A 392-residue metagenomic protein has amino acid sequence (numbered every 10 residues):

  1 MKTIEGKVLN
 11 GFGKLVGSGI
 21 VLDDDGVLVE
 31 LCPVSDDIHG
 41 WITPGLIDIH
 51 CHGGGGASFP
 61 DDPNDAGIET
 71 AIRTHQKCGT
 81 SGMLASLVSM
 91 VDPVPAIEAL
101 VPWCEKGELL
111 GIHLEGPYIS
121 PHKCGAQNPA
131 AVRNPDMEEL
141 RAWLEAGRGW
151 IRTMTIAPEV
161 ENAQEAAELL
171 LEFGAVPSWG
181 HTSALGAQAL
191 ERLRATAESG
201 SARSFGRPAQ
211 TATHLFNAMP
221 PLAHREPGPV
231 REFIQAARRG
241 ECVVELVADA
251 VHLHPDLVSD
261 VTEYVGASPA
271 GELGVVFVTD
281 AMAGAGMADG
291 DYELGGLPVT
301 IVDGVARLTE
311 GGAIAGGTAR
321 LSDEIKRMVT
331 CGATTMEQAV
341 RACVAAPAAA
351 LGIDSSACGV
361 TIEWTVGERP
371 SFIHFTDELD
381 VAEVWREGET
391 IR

Functional and structural regions predicted by a protein language model:
M1-V8, V29-E69, R73: Replace "His-x-His-based motif
G6, G26, H39, H50 (+10 more regions): Divalent metal-coordination and catalytic microenvironments
L9-S18, G332-V340, A349-E387: Acidic, glycine-enriched loop/beta-strand segments at the rims of small-molecule binding/catalytic pockets
G13-L31: N-terminal helical capping/dimerization or prosegment-like subdomains of hydrolases acting on amide or phosphate bonds
H52-G54, S58, I68-V94, E108-S120 (+4 more regions): Divalent metal-dependent hydrolysis catalytic cores, especially in the metallo-beta-lactamase
A71-I72, V94-V101, L140, L144 (+3 more regions): Generic structural signal for well-ordered alpha-helices, preferentially at hydrophobic/aromatic core positions
L114, H122-P229: Divalent metal-binding pocket/active-site signature
A187-R194, S199-C343, A350-D354, F375-L379: Active-site-adjacent C-terminal substructures of enzyme catalytic domains
